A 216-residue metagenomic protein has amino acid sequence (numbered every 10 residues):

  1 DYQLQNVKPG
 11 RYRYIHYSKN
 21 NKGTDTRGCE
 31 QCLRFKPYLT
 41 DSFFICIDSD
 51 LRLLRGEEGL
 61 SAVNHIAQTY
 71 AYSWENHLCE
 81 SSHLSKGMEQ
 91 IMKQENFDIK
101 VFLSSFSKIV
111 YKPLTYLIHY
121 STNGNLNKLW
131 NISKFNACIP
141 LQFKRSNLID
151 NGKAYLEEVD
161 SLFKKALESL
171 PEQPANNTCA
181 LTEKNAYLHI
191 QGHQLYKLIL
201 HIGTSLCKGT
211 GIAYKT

Functional and structural regions predicted by a protein language model:
D1-T216: Acidic, divalent-metal-binding catalytic cores of TOPRIM and closely related two-metal-ion phosphodiester/pyrophosphate
